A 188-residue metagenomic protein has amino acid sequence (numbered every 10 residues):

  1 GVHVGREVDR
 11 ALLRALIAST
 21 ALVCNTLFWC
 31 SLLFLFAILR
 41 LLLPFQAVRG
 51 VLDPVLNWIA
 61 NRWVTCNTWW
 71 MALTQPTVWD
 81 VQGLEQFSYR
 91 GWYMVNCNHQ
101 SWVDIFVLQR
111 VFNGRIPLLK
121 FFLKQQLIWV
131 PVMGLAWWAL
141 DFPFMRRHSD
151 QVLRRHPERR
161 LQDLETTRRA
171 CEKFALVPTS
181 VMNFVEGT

Functional and structural regions predicted by a protein language model:
G1-Y93, V107: Membrane-anchoring hydrophobic helices of lipid-metabolizing enzymes
W70-T188: Soluble catalytic domains of membrane acyltransferases
